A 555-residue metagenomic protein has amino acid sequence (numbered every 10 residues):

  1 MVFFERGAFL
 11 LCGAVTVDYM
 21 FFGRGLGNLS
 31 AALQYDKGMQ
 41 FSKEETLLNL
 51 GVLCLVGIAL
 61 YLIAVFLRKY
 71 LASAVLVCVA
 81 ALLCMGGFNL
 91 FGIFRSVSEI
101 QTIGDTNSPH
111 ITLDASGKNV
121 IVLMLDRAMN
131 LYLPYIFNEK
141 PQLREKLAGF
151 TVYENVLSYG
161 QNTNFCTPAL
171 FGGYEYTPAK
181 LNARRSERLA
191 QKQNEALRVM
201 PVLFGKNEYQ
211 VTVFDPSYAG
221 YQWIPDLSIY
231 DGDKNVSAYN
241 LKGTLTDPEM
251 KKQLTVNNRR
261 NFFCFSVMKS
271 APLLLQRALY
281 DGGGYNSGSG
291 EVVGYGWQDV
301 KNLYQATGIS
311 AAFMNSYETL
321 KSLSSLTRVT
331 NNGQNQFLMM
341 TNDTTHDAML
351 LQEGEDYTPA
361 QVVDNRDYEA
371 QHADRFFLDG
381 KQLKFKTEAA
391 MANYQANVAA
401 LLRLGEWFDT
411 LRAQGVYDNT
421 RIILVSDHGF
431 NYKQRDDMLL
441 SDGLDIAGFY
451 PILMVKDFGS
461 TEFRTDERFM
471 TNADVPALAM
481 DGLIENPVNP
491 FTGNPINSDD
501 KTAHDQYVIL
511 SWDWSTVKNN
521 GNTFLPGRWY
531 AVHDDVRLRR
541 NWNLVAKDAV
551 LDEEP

Functional and structural regions predicted by a protein language model:
F3, G7-N49, A59-P555: Catalytic domains that recognize anionic headgroups
V52-V56: Core segments of transmembrane alpha-helices that mediate helix-helix packing or line hydrophobic substrate/ligand
